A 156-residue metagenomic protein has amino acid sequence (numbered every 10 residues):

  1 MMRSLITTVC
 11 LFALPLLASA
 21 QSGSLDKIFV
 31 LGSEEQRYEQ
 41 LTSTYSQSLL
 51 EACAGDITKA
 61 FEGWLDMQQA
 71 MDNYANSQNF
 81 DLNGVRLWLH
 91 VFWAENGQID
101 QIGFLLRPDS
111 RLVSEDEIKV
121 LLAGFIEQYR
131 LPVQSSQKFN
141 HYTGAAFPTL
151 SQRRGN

Functional and structural regions predicted by a protein language model:
M1-D26: Bacterial Sec-dependent N-terminal signal peptides
Q21-N156: Charge-biased low-complexity segments
